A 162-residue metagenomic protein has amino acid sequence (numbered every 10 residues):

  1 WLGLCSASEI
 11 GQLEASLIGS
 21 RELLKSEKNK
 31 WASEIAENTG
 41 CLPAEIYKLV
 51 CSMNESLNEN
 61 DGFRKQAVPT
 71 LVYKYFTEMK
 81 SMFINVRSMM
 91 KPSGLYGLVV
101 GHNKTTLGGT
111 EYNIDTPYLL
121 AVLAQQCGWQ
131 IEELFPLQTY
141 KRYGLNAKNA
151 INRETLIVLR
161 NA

Functional and structural regions predicted by a protein language model:
W1-G97, G101-A162: Class I S-adenosyl-L-methionine-dependent methyltransferase catalytic core
